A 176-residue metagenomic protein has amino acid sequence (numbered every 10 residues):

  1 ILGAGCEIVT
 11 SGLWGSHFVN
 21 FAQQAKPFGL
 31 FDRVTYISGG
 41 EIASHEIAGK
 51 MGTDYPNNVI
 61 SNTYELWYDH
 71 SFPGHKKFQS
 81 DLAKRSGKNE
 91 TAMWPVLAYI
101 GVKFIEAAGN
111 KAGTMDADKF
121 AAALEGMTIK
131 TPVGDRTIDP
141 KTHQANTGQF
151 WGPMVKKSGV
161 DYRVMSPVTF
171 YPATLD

Functional and structural regions predicted by a protein language model:
I1-F28, Y68-K77: Extracellular/periplasmic Venus flytrap/periplasmic-binding protein
L2, N57-S61, G101-V102, I129: Short acidic (Asp/Glu) and glycine-rich catalytic loops that position anionic groups and cofactors
G3, V19, Q23, K76 (+5 more regions): Solvent-exposed, polar/charged alpha-helical surfaces in well-ordered, non-transmembrane soluble domains, broadly
C6, T35-S38, D118-E125: Beta-strand segments within the central parallel beta-sheet cores of soluble alpha/beta enzyme folds
W14-H17, G74, L97-G101, T147: Catalytic-loop motifs flanking and including active-site residues across diverse enzymes
A25-Y99, G109-G113, M154, S158-D176: Extracellular/periplasmic periplasmic-binding protein-like sensory domains
F104-D176: Extracellular/periplasmic bilobal clamshell ligand-binding domains
